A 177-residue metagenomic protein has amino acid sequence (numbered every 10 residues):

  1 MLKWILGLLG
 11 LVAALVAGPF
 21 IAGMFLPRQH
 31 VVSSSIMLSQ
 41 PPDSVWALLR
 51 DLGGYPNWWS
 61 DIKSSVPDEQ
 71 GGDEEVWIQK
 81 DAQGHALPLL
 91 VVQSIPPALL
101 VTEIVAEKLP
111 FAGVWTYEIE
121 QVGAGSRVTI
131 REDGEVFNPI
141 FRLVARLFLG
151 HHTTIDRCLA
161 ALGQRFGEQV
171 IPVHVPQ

Functional and structural regions predicted by a protein language model:
M1-K3: N-terminal hydrophobic targeting signals that begin at the initiator methionine
G7-Q70: Hydrophobic ligand-binding cavity/cleft-lining segments
S34, L87-Q93, G113-Q121: Hydrophobic/aromatic beta-strand elements that line small-molecule binding cavities or substrate pockets in beta-rich
S39-D43, V92-A98, E118-R127, Q164-G167: A short, structured loop/turn motif at beta-sheet edges
S44-L49, Y55, W77, V91 (+3 more regions): Hydrophobic pocket/interface hotspot
R50, G54-N57, P96, A160-G167 (+1 more regions): Sec-exported extracytoplasmic/periplasmic mature domains
G53-P88, S94-L99: Short beta-edge strand/loop motif at the mouth of beta-sheet-based domains
I104-R157, L162-Q164, V173-P176: Beta-strand/loop substructures that line and gate deep hydrophobic ligand-binding cavities in soluble
